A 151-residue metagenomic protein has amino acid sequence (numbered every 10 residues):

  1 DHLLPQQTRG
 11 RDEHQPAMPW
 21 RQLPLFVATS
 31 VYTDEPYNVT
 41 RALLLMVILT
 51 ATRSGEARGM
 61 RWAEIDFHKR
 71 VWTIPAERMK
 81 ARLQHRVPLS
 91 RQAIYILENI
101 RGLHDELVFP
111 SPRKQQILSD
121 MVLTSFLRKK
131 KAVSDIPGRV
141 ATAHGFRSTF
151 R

Functional and structural regions predicted by a protein language model:
D1-H14, I94-R128, A132-G138: Major-groove DNA-contacting interfaces characterized by cationic-aromatic clusters
D1-M60, H68, M79-L83, G102-L103 (+1 more regions): Basic, Lys/Arg- and aromatic-enriched nucleic-acid-binding interface segment
A28-R41, T50, V87, N99-L107 (+1 more regions): Short, basic (Lys/Arg/His-rich) helix/loop patches that form interaction surfaces in the mid-to-C-terminal regions
A63-V71, G138-V140, H144: Short, polar N-cap/turn motifs at the start of nucleic acid-interacting alpha helices
E64-D66, L89-Q92, R147: Active/binding-pocket-proximal capping segment
V71, Q84-P88: Well-ordered beta-strand positions in beta-sheet-rich domains
P75, S90, P110: Residue-level detector of conserved, well-ordered beta-strand and adjacent loop positions that form binding/recognition
